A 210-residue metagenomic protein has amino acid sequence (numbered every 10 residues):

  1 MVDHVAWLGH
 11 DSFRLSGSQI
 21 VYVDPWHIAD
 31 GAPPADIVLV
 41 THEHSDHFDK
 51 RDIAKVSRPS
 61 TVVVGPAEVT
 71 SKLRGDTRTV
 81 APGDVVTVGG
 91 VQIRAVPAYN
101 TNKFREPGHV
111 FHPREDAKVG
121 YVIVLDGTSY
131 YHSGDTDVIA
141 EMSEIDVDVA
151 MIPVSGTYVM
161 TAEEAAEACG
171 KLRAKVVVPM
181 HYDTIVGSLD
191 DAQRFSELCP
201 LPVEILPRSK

Functional and structural regions predicted by a protein language model:
M1-P33, T79-D146, M160, P207-K210: Core dinuclear metal-dependent hydrolase active-site scaffold
V5-A6, G75-G89, D146, E164-A166 (+1 more regions): Binuclear metal-ion centers of metallo-dependent hydrolases, dominated by the metallo-beta-lactamase
W26-K72, D146-V149: Active-site metal-binding motif and surrounding structural segment of the metallo-beta-lactamase
H44, V69, Y99, D137 (+2 more regions): Catalytic metal-binding/acid-base residues of hydrolase active sites
K50-S57, G120, M142, A165-C169 (+1 more regions): Short amphipathic alpha-helical segments and helix-helix/interface helices
R51-T77, F111-P113, A168-I185: P-loop/Walker A phosphate-binding loop and immediately adjacent motor/lid segment at beta-alpha junctions
